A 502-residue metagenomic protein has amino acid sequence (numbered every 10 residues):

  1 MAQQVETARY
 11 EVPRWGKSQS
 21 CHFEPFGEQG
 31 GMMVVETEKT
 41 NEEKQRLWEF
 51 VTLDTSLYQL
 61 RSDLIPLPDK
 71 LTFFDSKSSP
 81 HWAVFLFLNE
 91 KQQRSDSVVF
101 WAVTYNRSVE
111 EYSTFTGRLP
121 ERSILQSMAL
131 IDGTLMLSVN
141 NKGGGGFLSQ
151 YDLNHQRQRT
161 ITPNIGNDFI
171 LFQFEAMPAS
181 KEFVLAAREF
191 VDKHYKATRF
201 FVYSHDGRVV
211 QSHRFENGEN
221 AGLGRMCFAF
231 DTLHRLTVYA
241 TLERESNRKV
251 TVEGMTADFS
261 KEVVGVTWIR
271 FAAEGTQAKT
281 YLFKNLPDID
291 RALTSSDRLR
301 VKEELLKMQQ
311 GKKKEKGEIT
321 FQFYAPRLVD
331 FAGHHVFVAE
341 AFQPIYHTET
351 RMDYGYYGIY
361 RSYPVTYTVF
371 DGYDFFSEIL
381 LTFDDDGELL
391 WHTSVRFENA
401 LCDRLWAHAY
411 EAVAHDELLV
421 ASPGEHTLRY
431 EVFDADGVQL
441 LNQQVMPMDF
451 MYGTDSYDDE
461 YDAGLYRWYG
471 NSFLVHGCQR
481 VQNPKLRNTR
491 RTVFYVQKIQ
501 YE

Functional and structural regions predicted by a protein language model:
Q3-K70, M255-E262, T280-E318: Start-of-domain marker
E6-R14, L57-I65, E110-R118, R157-I165 (+6 more regions): A short beta-strand motif characteristic of beta-propeller blades
W15-P25, L67-S78, G117-L130, N167-M177 (+3 more regions): Repeated scaffold domains used in trafficking and secretory/extracellular systems, primarily beta-propellers
K17-F147: Post-signal peptide N-terminal segment of secreted/secretory-pathway proteins
E24, E28-E43, P80-R94, I131-K142 (+9 more regions): Short beta-strand elements that form the blades of beta-propeller/WD-repeat-like and other beta-sheet-rich scaffold
L47-T55, V98-S108, L148-N154, K196-V209 (+4 more regions): Beta-propeller blade signature
Q126-A240: Solenoidal tandem-repeat scaffolds enriched in leucines and small polar residues
H213-R225, Q277-T320, T393-Y410, G437-G470: Conserved blade-ending motifs and adjacent loop-strand segments that build the rim/top face of beta-propeller domains
